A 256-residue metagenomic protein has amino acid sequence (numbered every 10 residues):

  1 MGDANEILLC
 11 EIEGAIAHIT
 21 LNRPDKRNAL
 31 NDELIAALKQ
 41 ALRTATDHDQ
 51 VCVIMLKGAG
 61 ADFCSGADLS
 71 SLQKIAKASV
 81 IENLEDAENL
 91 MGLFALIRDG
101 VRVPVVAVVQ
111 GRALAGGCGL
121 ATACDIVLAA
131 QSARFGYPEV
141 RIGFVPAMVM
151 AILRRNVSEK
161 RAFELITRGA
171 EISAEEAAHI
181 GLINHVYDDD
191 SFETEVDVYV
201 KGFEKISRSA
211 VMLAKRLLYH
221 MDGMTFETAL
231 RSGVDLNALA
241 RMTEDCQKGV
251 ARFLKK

Functional and structural regions predicted by a protein language model:
M1-A59, L96: Conserved CoA-thioester-binding segment of acyl-CoA-metabolizing enzymes
M1-H18, N22, E171-F203, M212-M221 (+1 more regions): Amphipathic alpha-helical segments at domain termini/boundaries
E33-A37, N89, E195, S209 (+3 more regions): Charged catalytic carboxylate motif
R43, Q50, G58-A95, A113 (+1 more regions): Glycine- (often His-adjacent) and acidic-residue-rich active-site loop that binds/positions the CoA thioester
L96-S209, K248: Crotonase-fold acyl-CoA enzyme core
L165-I166, L217-M221, L236-R241: Helix-loop "lid/cap" segments that line or gate small-molecule binding pockets
